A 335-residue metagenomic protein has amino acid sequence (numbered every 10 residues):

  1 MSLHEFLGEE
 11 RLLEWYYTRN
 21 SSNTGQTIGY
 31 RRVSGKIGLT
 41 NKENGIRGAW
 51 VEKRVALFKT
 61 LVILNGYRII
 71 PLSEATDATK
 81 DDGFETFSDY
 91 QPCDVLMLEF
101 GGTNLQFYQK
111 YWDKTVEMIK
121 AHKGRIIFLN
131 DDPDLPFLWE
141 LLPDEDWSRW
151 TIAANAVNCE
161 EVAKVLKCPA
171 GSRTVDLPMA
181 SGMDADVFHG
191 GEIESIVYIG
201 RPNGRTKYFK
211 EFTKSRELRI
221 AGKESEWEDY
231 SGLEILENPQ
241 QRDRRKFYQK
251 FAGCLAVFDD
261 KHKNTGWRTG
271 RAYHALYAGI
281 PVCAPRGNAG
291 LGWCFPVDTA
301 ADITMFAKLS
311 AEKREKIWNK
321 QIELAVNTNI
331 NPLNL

Functional and structural regions predicted by a protein language model:
S2, E14, R19-R31, G38-N44 (+2 more regions): Extended catalytic core of nucleotide-activated donor transferases of GT-like folds
F6-G8, R32-V33, F87-D94, I119-K123 (+5 more regions): Flexible, charged surface loops at secondary-structure boundaries
L13, I70, I127, T151-A153 (+5 more regions): Hydrophobic/aromatic beta-strand patches that form the interior of the parallel beta-sheet core in alpha/beta enzyme
L13-E14, G38, V197, P281: Conserved beta-strand elements of the Class I
N41, A56, L61, P71-D77 (+1 more regions): Catalytic binding pocket for nucleotide-activated donors in carbohydrate/polymer assembly enzymes
I46-W50, R54, A180-K250, H262 (+1 more regions): Conserved catalytic-core segment of nucleotide-activated headgroup transferases in glycan assembly
D81-T86, S148-I152, L166-L177, S215-L218 (+2 more regions): Active-site regions of enzymes building and remodeling cell-envelope glycoconjugates
D113-S215, K223-E226, V326-N329: Catalytic core of nucleotide-activated saccharide and alditol-phosphate transferases
